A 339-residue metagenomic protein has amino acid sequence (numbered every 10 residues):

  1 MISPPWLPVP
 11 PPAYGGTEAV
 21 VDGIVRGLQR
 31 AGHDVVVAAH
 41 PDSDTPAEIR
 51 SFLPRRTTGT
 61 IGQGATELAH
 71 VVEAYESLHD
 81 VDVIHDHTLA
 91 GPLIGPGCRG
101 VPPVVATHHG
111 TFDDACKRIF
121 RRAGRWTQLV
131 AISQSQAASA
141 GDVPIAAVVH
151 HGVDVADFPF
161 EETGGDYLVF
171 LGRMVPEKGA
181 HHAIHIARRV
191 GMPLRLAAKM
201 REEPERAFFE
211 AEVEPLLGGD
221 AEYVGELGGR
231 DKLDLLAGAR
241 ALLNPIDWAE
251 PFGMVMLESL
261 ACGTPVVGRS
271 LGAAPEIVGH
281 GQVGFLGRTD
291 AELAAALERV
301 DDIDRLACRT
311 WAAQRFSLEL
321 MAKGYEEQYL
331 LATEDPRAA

Functional and structural regions predicted by a protein language model:
M1-A339: Catalytic cores of nucleotide-sugar-dependent glycosyltransferases that transfer UDP/GDP/TDP-activated
